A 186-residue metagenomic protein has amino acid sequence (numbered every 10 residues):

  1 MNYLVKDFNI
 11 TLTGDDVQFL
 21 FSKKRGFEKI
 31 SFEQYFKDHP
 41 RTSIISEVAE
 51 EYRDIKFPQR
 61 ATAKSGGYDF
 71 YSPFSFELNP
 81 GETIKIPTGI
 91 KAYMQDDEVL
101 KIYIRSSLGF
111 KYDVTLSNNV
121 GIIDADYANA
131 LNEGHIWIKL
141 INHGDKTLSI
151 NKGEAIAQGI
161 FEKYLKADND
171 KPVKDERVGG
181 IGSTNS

Functional and structural regions predicted by a protein language model:
M1-S186: DUTPase catalytic domain/fold
